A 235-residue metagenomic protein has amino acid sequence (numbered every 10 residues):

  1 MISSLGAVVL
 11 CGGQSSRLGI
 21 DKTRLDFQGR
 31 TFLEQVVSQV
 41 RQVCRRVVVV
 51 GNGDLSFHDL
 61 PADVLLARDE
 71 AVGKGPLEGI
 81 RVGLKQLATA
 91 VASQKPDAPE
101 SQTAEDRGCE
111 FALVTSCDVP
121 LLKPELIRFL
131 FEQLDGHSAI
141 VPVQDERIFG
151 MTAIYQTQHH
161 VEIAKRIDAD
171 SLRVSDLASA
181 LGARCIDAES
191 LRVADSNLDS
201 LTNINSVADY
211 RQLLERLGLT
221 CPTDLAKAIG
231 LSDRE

Functional and structural regions predicted by a protein language model:
I2-H160, A164-S200, L214-D224: Nucleotide and nucleotide-moiety/phosphate-recognizing core
T202-I204: Conserved anion/nucleotide-ligand pocket segment
A228-E235: Long, low-complexity, intrinsically disordered segments
